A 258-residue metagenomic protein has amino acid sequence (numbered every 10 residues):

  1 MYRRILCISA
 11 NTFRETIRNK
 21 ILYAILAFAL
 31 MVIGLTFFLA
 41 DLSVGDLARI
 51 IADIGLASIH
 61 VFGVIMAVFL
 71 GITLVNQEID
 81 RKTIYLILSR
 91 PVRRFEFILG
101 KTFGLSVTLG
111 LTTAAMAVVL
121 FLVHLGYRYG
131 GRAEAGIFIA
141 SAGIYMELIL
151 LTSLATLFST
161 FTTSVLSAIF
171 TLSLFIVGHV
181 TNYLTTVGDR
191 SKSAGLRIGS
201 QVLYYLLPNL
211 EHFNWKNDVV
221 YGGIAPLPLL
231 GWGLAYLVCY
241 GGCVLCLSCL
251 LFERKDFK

Functional and structural regions predicted by a protein language model:
M1-Y23: Aromatic- and glycine-rich beta-strand/loop motifs that create alpha-glucan
Y2, L35, L42-G45, R49 (+2 more regions): Terminal transmembrane helical anchor/hairpin motif
S9, L74-S106, F252: Helix-loop-helix units of permease transmembrane domains in multi-pass membrane transporters, especially ABC
E15, N76, I87-S89, A155 (+1 more regions): Helix-capping/transition residues at the boundaries of transmembrane alpha-helices and the short helical linkers
A24, F28, L99-G100, F170-S173: Hydrophobic core positions of alpha-helical segments in small-molecule transporters and transporter systems
L30-L74, I98-L166, N182, V187 (+3 more regions): Secretory targeting signals
V64-G71, I84, V119, L154 (+4 more regions): Hydrophobic/aromatic residues in alpha-helical transmembrane segments
R254-K258: Short cytosolic juxtamembrane segments of multi-pass membrane proteins
